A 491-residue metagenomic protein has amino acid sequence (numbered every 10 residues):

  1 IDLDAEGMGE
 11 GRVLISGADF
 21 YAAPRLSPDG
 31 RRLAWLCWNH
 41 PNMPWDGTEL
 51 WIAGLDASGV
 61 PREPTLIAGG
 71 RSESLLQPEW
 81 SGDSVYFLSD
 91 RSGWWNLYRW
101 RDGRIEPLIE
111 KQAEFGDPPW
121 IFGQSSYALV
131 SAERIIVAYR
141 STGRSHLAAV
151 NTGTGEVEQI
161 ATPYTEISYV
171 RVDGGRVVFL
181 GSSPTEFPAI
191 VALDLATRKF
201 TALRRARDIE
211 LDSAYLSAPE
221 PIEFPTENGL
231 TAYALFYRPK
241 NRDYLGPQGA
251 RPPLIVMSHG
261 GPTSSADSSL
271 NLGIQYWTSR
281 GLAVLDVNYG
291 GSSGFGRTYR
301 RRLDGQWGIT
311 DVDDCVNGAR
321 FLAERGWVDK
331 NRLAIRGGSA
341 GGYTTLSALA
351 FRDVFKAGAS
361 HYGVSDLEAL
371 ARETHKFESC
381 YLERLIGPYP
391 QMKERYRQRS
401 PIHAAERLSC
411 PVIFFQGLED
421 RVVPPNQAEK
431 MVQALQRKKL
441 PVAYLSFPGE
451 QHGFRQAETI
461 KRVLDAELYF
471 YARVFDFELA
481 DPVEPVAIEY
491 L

Functional and structural regions predicted by a protein language model:
I1, I15-Y21, L36-W51, L66-L76 (+7 more regions): A flexible loop/linker signature enriched in serine peptidases of the S9 family
D4-G7, L55-G59, W100-G103, N151-G155 (+1 more regions): Short loop/turn segments that connect beta-strands within beta-propeller blades
G11-I15, R62-A68, I105-Q112, E158-T162 (+1 more regions): Beta-propeller fold detector
A22-A23, C37, F122-S126, A138 (+6 more regions): Non-catalytic accessory segments flanking enzyme active sites
P28-D29, S81-G82, L129-A132, V172-G174: Residue-level detector of Asp-centered blade-edge/turn motifs that repeat once per structural unit in beta-propeller
L33, V85-Y86, I135-I136, V177-V178: Hydrophobic beta-strand positions that form the internal "hydrophobic ladder" of WD40/Gbeta-like beta-propeller blades
P41, A206-N331, G338, L370-C380: Cap/lid segment of the alpha/beta-hydrolase catalytic domain
V287-L491: Active-site-proximal cap/loop segments of hydrolase catalytic domains
